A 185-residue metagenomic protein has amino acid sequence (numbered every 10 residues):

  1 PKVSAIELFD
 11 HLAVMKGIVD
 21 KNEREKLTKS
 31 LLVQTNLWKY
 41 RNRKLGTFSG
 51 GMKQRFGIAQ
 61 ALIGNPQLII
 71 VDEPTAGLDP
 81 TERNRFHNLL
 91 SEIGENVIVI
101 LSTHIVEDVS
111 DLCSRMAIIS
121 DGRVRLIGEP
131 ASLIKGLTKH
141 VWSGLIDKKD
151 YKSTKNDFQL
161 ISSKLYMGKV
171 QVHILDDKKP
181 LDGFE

Functional and structural regions predicted by a protein language model:
D10, V14-G17, N22-Y40: Conserved ABC ATPase "signature" region
K44-F48: Conserved ABC ATPase signature
I58: Hydrophobic anchor residue at the start of the ABC signature
N65: Conserved catalytic motifs of ABC-family nucleotide-binding domains
I69-D72: Catalytic Walker B motif of ABC-type/P-loop ATPase nucleotide-binding domains
P80-E82: Helix N-cap at the start of a conserved alpha-helix in ABC-type nucleotide-binding domains
F86-H173: ABC transporter nucleotide-binding domain
